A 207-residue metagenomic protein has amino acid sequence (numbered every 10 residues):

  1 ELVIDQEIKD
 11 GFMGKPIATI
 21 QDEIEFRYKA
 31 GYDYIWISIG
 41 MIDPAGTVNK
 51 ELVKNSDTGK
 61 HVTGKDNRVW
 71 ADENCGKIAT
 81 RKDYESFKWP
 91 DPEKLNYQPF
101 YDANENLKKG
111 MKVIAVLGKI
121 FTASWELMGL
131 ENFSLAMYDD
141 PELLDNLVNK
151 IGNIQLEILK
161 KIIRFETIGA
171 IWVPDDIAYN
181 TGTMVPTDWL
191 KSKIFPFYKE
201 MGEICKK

Functional and structural regions predicted by a protein language model:
E1-I4, Y34-P44: Ligand-binding clamshell of periplasmic/extracellular solute-binding protein-like
L2, E7-T19, H61-G64, V69-E73 (+1 more regions): Active-site loop segments of alpha/beta catalytic cores
I20-I39, K161-F165: Catalytic domains of carbohydrate-active enzymes, especially glycoside hydrolases
I37, D43-T47, T122-W125, N180: Short catalytic/ligand-binding loop motif for oxyanion handling, primarily in non-cytosolic enzymes, centered on
I37, S56-V62, T80: Aromatic-residue-lined binding/catalytic grooves and analogous aromatic/hydrophobic interfacial grooves in multimeric
L52-V53: Active-site diphosphate/adenylate-binding microenvironment
